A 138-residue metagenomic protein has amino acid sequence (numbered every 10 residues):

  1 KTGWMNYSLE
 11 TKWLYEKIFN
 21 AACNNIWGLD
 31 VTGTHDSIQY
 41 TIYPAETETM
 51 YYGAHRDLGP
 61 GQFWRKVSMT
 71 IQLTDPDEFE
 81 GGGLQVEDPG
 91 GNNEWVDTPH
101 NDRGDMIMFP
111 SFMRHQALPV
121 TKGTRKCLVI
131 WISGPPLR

Functional and structural regions predicted by a protein language model:
K1-M106, F112-R138: Fe(II)/2-oxoglutarate oxygenase catalytic core
